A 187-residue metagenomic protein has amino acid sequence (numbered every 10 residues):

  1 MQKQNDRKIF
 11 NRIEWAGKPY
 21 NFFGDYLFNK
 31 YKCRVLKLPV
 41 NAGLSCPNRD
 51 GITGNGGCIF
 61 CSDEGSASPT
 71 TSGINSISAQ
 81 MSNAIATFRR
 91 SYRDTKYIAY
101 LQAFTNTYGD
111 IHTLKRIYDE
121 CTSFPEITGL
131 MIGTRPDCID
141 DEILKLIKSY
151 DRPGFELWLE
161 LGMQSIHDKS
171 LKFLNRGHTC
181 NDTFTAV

Functional and structural regions predicted by a protein language model:
M1-I98: N-terminal [4Fe-4S]-dependent radical SAM core
Q2-N11, E120-L130, D137: Basic, amphipathic N-terminal segments that precede the first structured/catalytic domain
R34, R93-Y97, F124-L130, P153-L157: Short, well-ordered coil/turn segments that N-cap beta-strands
A67-N75, A103-R116, L130-V187: Conserved non-cysteine loop/helix-boundary elements of the Radical SAM core domain that shape
I85, R89-Y118: Long, charge-rich boundary regions
R89, C121-T122, K148-D151: N-terminal cationic-hydrophobic initiation segments that often serve targeting/anchoring roles
